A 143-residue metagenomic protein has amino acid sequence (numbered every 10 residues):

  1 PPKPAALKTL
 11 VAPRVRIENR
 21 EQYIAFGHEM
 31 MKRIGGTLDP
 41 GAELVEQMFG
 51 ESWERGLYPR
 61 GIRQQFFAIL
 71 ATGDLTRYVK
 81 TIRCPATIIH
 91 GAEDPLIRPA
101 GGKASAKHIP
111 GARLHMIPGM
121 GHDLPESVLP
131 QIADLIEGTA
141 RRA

Functional and structural regions predicted by a protein language model:
P1: Conserved hydrolase catalytic core segment
P4-R77, C84, A104: Alpha/beta-hydrolase
K80-I82, H108-I109: Short, conserved loop/helix-junction motifs that constitute active-site signature segments in enzyme catalytic cores
I82, I88-H90, D94: Short beta-strand/loop motif that positions the catalytic acidic residue of the alpha/beta-hydrolase fold
P95-G101: Conserved alpha/beta-hydrolase "acid-adjacent" motif
K103-A104, P130: Active-site phosphate/pyrophosphate- and oxyanion-stabilizing loops and adjacent acidic/basic residues in soluble
G111-A143: Catalytic active-site module of serine/aspartate enzymes centered on a nucleophile-bearing elbow/loop
